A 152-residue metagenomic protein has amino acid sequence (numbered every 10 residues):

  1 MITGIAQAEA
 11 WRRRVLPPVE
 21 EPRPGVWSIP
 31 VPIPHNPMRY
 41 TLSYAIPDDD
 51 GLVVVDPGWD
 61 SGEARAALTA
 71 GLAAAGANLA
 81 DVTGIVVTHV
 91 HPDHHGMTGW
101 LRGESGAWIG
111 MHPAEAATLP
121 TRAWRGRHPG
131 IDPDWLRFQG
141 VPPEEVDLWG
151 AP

Functional and structural regions predicted by a protein language model:
M1-S28: N-terminal amphipathic/basic leader segments beginning at the initiator methionine
I2-T3, L52-V54, V82-G84: A short, structure-level motif marking secondary-structure boundaries and short turns
V19-A75: Conserved beta-strand hairpin/beta-sheet module of binuclear metal-dependent hydrolase folds, prominently
R39, E63-A66, G71-P152: Active-site HxH/HxHxD metal-binding segment of metal-dependent hydrolases
